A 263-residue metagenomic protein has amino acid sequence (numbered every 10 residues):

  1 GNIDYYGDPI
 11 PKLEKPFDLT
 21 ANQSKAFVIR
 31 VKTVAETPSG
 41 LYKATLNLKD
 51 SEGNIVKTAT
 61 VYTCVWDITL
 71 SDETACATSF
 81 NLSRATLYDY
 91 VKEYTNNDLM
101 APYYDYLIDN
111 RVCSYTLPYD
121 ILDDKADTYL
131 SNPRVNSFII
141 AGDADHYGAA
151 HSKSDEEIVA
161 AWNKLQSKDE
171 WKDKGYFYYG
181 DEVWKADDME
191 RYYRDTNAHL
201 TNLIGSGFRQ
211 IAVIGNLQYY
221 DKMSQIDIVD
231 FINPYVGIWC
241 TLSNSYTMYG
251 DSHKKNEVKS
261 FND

Functional and structural regions predicted by a protein language model:
G1-I29: Surface-exposed binding patches on compact interaction domains or structured appendages
K32-S39: Short, surface-exposed loop/turn segments at beta-strand-coil junctions that are enriched for proline with nearby
G40-D50: A short beta-strand micro-motif common to beta-rich folds, especially ectodomain repeats
I55-H146, E170-G175, G237: An acidic-aromatic substrate-binding cleft motif
L107-I108, K125-F138, I158-K172, L200-G205 (+2 more regions): Acidic (Asp/Glu)-rich catalytic clusters
I139-A149, V159-E190: Active-site groove signature of glycoside hydrolases
D173-D188, T196-S224: Aromatic-lined carbohydrate-recognition surfaces of secreted/lumenal glycan-active proteins
I228, I232-P234, C240-D263: Glycoside hydrolase catalytic-domain groove-lining segments
